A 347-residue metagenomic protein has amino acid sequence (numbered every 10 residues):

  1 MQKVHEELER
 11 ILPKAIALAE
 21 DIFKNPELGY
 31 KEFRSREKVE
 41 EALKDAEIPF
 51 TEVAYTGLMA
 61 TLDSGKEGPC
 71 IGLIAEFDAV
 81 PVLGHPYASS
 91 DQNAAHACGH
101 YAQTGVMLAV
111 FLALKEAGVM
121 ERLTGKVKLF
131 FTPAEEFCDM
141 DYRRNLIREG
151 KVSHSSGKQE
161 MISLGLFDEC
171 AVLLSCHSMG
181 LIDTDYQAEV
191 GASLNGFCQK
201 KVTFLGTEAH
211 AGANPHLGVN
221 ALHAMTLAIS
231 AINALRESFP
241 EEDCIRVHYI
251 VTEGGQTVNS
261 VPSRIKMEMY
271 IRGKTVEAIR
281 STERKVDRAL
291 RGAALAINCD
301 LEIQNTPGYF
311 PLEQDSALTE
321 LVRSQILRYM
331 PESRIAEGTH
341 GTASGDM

Functional and structural regions predicted by a protein language model:
M1-A97, Y101-K128, P133: Acidic/His- and Gly-rich active-site-bordering loop/insert found across diverse amide/peptide-bond hydrolases
R10-P13, Y30, R34, K38 (+16 more regions): Conserved active-site and cofactor/substrate-binding residues in soluble primary-metabolism enzymes
I22, M161, M269: Residue-level signal for inorganic ion chemistry
E27, E76-D78, A134-E136, M179 (+2 more regions): Active-site beta-loop-alpha junctions enriched in small/polar residues
D45, T226-M347: Metal-dependent amide/peptide-bond hydrolase catalytic core, centered on the "pita-bread" metallohydrolase fold
F77, S178-G180, G206, E253 (+2 more regions): Glycine-rich beta-alpha junction loops
H85-A95, Y101, A117-H248, G255-S260 (+1 more regions): Histidine/acidic-residue-rich, glycine-tolerant segments that coordinate divalent metal ions
